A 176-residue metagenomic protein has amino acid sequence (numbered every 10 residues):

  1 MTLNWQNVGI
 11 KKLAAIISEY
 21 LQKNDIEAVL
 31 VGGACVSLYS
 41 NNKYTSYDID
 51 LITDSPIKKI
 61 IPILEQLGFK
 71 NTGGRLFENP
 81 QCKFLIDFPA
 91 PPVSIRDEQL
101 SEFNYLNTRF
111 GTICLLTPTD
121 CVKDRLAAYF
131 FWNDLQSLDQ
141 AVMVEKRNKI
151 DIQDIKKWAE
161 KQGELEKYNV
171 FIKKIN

Functional and structural regions predicted by a protein language model:
M1-N176: Compositionally biased terminal segments of proteins
